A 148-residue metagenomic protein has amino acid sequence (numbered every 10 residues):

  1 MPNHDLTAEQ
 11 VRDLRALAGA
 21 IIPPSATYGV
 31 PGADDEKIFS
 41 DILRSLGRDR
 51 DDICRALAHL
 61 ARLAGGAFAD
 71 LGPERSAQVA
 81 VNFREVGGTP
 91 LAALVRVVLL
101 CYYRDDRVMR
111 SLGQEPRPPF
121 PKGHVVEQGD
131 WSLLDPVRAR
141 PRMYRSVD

Functional and structural regions predicted by a protein language model:
P2-T27: Immediate post-signal-peptide N-terminus of mature secreted/exported proteins
R12-A20, D35-S45, R50-D148: Mature-region segments of soluble proteins
